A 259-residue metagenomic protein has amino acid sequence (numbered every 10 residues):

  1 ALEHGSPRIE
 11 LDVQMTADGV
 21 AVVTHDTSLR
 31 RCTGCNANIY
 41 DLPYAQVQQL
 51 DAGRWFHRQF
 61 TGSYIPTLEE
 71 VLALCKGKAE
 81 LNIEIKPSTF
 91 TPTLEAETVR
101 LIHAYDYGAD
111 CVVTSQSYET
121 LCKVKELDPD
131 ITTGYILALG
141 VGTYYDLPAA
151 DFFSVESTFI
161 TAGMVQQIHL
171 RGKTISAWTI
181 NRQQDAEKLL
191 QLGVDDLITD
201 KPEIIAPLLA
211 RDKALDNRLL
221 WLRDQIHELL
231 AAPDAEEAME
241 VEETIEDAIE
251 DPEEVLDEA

Functional and structural regions predicted by a protein language model:
A1-A231, E236-V241, E246-D247, E254-L256: Phosphate-group recognition and catalysis centered on beta-loop-alpha active-site segments
